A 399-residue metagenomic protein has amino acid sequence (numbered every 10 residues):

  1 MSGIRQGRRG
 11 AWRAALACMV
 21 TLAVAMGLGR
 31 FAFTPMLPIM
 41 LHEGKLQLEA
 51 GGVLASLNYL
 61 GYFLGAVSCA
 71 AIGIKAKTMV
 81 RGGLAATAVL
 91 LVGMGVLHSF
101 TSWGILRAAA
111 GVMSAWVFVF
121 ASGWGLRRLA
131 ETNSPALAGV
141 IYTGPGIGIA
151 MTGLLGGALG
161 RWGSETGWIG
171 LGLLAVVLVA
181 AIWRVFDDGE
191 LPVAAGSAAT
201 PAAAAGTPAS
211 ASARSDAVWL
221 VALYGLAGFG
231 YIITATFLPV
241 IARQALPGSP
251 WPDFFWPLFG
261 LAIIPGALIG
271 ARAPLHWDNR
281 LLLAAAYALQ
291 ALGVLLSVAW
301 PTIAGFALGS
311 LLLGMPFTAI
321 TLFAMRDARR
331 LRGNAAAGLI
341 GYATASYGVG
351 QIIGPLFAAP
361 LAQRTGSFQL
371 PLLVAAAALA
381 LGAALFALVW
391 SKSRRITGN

Functional and structural regions predicted by a protein language model:
T34, D216-P257: Extracytoplasmic gate region of multi-pass secondary transporters
G65-K77, G160, G266-N279, A362: Helix-to-loop junctions at the C-terminal end of transmembrane segments in multipass secondary transporters
A86-S99, L289-P301: C-terminal ends and interior cores of transmembrane alpha-helices in multi-pass membrane transporters/permeases
T101-A110, A304-L312: Paired small-residue
A108-G144: Cytoplasmic helix-loop-helix junction between adjacent transmembrane helices in 12-TM secondary transporters
T132, G139-E190: Helix-loop-helix hairpin linking two adjacent transmembrane segments in secondary transporters
D278-A324: C-terminal transmembrane helical hairpin of 12-TM major facilitator-type secondary transporters
R332-S367, A375: A late C-terminal transmembrane helix in Major Facilitator Superfamily
